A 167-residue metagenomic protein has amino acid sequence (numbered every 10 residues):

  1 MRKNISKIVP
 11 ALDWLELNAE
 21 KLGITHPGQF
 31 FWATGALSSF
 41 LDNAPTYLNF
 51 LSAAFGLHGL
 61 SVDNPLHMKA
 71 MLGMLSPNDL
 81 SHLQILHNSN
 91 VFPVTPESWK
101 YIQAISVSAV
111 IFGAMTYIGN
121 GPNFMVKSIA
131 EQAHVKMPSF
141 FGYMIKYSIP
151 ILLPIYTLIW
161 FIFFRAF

Functional and structural regions predicted by a protein language model:
M1-S61: Transmembrane helical segments that form the transport core of multi-pass membrane transport proteins
D13-W14, P45-H58, P65-A70, N120-Q132: Re-entrant/interfacial helical elements at transmembrane boundaries that shape and gate the permeation pathway
L15-K21, A109, F164-F167: Transmembrane helix-loop boundary segments of multi-pass membrane transporters
T25-A36, V62-F112: Alpha-helical transmembrane segments of multi-pass membrane proteins
W32-F40, A53, S106-G113, Y143-I149: Transmembrane helix-bundle signature of multi-pass membrane transporters/permeases
L41-T46, L51, D79-S81, L152-R165: Juxtamembrane/interfacial segments around transmembrane helices
I111-F167: Juxtamembrane and boundary regions of transmembrane helices in multi-pass small-molecule transporters and channels
